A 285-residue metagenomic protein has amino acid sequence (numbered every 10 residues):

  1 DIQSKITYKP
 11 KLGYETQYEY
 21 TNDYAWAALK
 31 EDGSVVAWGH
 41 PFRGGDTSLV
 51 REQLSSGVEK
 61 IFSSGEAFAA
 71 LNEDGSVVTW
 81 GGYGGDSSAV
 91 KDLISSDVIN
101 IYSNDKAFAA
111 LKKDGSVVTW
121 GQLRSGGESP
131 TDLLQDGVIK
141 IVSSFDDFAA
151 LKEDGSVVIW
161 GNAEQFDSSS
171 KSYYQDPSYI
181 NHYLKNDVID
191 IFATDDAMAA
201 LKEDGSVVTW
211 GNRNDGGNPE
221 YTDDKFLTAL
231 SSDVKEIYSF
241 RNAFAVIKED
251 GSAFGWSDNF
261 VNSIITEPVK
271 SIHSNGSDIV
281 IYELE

Functional and structural regions predicted by a protein language model:
I2-F42: An edge-strand/N-cap motif at the start of beta-rich repeat modules
I2-K5, E19, I61, I101 (+5 more regions): Generic beta-strand hydrophobic packing signal
A25-A28, A37, A67-A70, T79 (+9 more regions): Conserved core positions of repeat-based scaffolds
W26, S55, F62, F68 (+17 more regions): Aromatic/pi-system hotspot detector in well-structured domains
E31-S34, S56-K60, E73-S76, D92 (+8 more regions): Tandem repeat domain/solenoid detector
V36-L54, W80-I94, W120-L134, W160-L184 (+2 more regions): Short glycine/serine- and acidic-residue-enriched loop/turn motifs that recur at repeat junctions
A70, Y83, A110-K112, K152 (+4 more regions): Glycine/tyrosine- and acidic-biased, solvent-exposed loop/turn segments at the edges of beta-strands
S271-E285: Blade-level signature of beta-propeller repeat domains, shared across WD40, Kelch, NHL, RCC1 and BNR/Asp-box propellers
